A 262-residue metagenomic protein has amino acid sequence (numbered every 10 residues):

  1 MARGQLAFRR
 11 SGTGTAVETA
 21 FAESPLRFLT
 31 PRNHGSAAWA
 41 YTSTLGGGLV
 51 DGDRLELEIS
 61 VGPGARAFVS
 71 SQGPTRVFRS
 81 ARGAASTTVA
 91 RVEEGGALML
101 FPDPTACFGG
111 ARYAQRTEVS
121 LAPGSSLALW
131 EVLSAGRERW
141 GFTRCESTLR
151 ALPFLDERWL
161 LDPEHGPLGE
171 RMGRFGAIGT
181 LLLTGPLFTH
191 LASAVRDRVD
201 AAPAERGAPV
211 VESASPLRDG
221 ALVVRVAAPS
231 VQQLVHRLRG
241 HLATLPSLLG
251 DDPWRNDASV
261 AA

Functional and structural regions predicted by a protein language model:
M1-P104, G109: N-terminal, charged/glycine-rich beta-strand/loop interface patches
M1-R3, A7-E23, E93, L100 (+4 more regions): N-terminal intrinsically disordered, cationic/polar leader segments that include organellar targeting peptides
A2-G4, D53-L57, A65, S86-T88 (+5 more regions): Structural beta-strand/beta-sheet cores of well-ordered domains, especially the beta-sheet scaffolds that support
R9-S11, S60-G62, E93, S120-A122 (+3 more regions): Solvent-exposed residues in well-ordered beta-strands and their adjoining turns, especially edge/terminal strands
R27-T30, F78-G83, G110-R112, E138-F142 (+2 more regions): A short, polar/proline- and glycine-enriched secondary-structure boundary/capping micro-motif
F68, F78, M99, S126 (+2 more regions): Intrinsically disordered, low-complexity acidic/polar segments
R82-W140, T148-L149: Internal, conserved structured core segments that host functional sites
E131-A262: A structural signal for small-residue-enriched, beta-sheet-centric alpha/beta enzyme cores and oligomeric scaffold folds
